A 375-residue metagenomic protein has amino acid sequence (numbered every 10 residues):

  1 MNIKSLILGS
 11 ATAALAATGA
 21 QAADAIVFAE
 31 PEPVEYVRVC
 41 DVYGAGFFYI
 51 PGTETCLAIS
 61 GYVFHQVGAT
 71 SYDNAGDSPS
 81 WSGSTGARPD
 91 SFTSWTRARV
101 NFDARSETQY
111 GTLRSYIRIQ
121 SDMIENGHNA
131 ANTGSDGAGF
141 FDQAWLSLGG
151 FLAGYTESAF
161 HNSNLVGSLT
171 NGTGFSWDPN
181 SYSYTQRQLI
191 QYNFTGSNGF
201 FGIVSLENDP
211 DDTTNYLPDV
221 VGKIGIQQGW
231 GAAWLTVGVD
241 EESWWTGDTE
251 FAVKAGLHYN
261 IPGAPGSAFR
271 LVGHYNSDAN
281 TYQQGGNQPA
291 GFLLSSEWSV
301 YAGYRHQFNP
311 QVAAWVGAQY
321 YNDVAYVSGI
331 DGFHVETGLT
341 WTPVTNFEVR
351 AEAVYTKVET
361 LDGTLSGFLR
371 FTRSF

Functional and structural regions predicted by a protein language model:
M1-F64: N-terminal periplasmic/intermembrane-space "pro-region" immediately following the signal or transit peptide
G46-A69, P79, G83-Q227, A232: Outer membrane beta-barrel
V63-A69, I117-S121, A153-E157, V204-N208 (+7 more regions): Transmembrane beta-barrel strands of outer-membrane/channel proteins
S84-S94, A131-A138, P179-Y182, D211-L217 (+4 more regions): Replace "Gram-negative outer membrane beta-barrel proteins" with "bacterial and organellar outer membrane beta-barrel
V100-F102, A144, I190-Y192, G222 (+5 more regions): Membrane-embedded beta-strands of outer-membrane beta-barrel proteins, especially the hydrophobic/small aromatic
Q109-T112, G150-A153, N198-V204, W230-L235 (+4 more regions): Repeated loop/turn-to-beta-strand initiation elements of outer-membrane beta-barrel proteins
G222, I226-H334: Detector for outer-membrane/organellar transmembrane beta-barrel domains, recognizing the amphipathic beta-strand
W341-P343, G363-F375: Outer-membrane beta-barrel "beta-signal"
